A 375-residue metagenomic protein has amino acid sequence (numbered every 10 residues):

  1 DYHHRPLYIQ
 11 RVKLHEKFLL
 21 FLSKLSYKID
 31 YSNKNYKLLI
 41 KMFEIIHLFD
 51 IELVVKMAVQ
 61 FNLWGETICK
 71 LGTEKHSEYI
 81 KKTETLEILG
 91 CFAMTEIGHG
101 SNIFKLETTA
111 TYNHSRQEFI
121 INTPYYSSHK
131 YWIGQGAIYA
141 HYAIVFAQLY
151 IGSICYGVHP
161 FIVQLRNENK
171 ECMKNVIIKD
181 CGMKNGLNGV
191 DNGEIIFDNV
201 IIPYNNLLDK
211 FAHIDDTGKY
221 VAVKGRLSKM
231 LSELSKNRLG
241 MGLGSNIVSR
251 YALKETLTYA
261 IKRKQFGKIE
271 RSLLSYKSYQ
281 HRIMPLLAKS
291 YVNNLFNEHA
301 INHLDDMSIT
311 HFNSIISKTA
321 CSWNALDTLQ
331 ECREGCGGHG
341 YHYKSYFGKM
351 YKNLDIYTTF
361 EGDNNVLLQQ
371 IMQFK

Functional and structural regions predicted by a protein language model:
D1-G90, G100-S101, Y112-I120, D305: Amphipathic, small/basic residue-rich leader segments at the start of a protein or domain
D1-L48, S232-K375: Alpha-helical interface subdomain recognition
T67, M94-S101, S128-H129, G136 (+1 more regions): Sensory/regulatory domains in signal-transduction proteins
E87-M94, N175-K179: Short Pro/Gly-enriched beta-strand edge/turn motifs at strand-loop
H114, E118-I178: A short core secondary-structure module
I133-Q135, E171, E194-N237, E255-L274: A glycine-rich, basic-preceded beta-loop-alpha segment at the flavin cofactor/substrate interface of flavin-utilizing
M173-N199: Flexible, small-/acidic-enriched active-site or ligand-binding loops
